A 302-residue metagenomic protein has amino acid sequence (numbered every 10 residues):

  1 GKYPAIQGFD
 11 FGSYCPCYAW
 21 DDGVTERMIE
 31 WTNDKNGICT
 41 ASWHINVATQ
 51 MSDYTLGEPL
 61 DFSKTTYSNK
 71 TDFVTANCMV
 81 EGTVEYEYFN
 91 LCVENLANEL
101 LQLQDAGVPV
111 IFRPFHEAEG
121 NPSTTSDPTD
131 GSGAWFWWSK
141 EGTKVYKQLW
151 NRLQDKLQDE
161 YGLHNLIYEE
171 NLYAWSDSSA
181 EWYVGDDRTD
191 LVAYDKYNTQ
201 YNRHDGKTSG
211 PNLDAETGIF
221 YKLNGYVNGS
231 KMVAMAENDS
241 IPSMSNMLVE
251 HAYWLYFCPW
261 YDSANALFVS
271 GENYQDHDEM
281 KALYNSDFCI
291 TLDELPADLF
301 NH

Functional and structural regions predicted by a protein language model:
K2-A5, D34-C39, D105-I111, D159-I167 (+3 more regions): Loop/turn elements at helix/coil->beta-strand transitions in domains of secreted/extracellular proteins
Q7, S179-S209, C258-D262: Aromatic- and acid-rich polysaccharide-binding/catalytic face of secreted or lumenal carbohydrate-active enzymes
Q7-G12, S42-N46, R113-A118, N171-W175 (+3 more regions): Active-site-proximal beta-strand/loop segments in catalytic clefts of secreted hydrolases
G12-D155, D159, L163: Substrate-binding cleft of extracellular glycoside hydrolase catalytic domains
G23-E26, N98, L172-V184, D214-K222 (+1 more regions): Alpha-helical scaffolding within the catalytic cores of extracellular/periplasmic polymer-degrading hydrolases
R113-H116, W150-S178, S230-I241: Aromatic-lined carbohydrate-recognition surfaces of secreted/lumenal glycan-active proteins
S123, K196-Q200, H204-D205, F220-L248 (+1 more regions): Active-site clefts of carbohydrate-active enzymes
S230-H302: Substrate-binding cleft of secreted/luminal carbohydrate-active enzymes
